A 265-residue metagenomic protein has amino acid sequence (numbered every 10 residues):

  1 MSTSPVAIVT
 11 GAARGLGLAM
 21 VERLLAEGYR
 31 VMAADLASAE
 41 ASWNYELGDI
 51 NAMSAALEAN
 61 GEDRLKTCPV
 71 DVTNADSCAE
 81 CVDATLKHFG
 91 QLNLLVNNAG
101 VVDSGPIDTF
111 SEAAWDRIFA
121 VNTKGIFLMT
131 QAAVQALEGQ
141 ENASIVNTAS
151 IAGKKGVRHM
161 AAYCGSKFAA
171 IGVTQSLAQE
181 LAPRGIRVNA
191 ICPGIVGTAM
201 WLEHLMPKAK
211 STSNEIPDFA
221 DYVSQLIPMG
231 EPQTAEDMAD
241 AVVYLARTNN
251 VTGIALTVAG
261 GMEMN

Functional and structural regions predicted by a protein language model:
S2-F89, D103, P207: Short-chain dehydrogenase/reductase
P106-I107, A114-F119, V223: Substrate-binding pocket helix/loop in short-chain dehydrogenase/reductase
T130, S166, T174: Active-site helix of classical SDR
Q135, Q179-P183: Alpha-helical segment proximal to the catalytic Tyr-Lys
S150: Residue(s) in the substrate-gating loop at a strand-loop-helix junction that position the organic substrate next
A182, R187, N250-G253: Short, small/polar-rich loop/turn modules that mediate ligand/substrate recognition or access, typified
E231-V258, E263: C-terminal substrate-recognition "lid" of short-chain dehydrogenase/reductases
